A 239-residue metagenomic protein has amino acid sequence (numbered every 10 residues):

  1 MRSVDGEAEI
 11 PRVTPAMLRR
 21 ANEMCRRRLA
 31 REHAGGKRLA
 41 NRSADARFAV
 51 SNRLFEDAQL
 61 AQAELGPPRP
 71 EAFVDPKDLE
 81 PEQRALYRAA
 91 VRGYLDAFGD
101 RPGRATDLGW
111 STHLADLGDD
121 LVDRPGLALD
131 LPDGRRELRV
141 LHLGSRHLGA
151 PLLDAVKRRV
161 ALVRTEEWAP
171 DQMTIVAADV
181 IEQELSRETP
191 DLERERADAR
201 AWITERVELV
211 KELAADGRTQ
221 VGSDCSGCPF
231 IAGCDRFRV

Functional and structural regions predicted by a protein language model:
M1-P68: Charged, glycine-rich intrinsically disordered N-terminal tails and low-complexity linkers that flank
D5, V13, L162-V239: Metal-dependent nuclease catalytic regions and adjoining charged, substrate-binding loops involved in nucleic-acid end
R19-H33, L60-F73, G126-G134, P170-I181: Short, compositionally biased low-complexity segments
E32-G35, P67-P68, R104-L108, V221-S226: Short coil/turn segments at secondary-structure boundaries
A46-E56, V156-K157, R200-K211: Short amphipathic C-terminal alpha-helix that caps PH/PH-like domains
R47-W110: A non-catalytic, helix-rich entry segment at domain boundaries
E71-E80, H113, G222-D235: Amphipathic alpha-helical surface "interface" segments used for docking/oligomerization or membrane association within
W110-D198: Mg2+/Mn2+-dependent nuclease catalytic core
